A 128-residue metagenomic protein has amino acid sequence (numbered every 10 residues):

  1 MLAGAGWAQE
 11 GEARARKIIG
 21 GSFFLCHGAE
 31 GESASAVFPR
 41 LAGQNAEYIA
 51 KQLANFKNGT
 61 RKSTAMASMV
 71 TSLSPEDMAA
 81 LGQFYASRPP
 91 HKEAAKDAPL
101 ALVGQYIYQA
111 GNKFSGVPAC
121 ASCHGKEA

Functional and structural regions predicted by a protein language model:
L2, T60, G111-F114: Residues at alpha-helix boundaries and short interhelical turns
G4-A8: Sec/Tat signal peptide C-region and signal peptidase I cleavage site
Q9-E30, D97-E127: Sequence/structural segment immediately N-terminal to covalent heme-attachment motifs in c-type and related
G11-G59, S63: The feature marks the first
I19, N45, Q52, K62-A65 (+3 more regions): Stable alpha-helical elements in mature extracytoplasmic
C26, N45-Y48, T71, P75-M78 (+3 more regions): Charge-rich, low-complexity amphipathic helices in intrinsically disordered tails/linkers adjacent to domains
A34-A42, N55-D97: Axial heme c-ligation environment in periplasmic c-type cytochrome domains
Y48, Y85, Y106-Y108: Sequence-level detector for tyrosine residue identity
